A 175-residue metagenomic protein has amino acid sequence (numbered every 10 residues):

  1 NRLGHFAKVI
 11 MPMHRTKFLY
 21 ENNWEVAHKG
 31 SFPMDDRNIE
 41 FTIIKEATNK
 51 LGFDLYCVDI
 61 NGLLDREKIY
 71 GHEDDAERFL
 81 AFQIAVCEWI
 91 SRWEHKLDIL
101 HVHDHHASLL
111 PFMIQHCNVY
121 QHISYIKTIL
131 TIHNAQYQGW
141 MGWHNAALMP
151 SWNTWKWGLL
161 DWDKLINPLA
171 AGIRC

Functional and structural regions predicted by a protein language model:
N1-C175: Catalytic cores of nucleotide-sugar-dependent glycosyltransferases that transfer UDP/GDP/TDP-activated
